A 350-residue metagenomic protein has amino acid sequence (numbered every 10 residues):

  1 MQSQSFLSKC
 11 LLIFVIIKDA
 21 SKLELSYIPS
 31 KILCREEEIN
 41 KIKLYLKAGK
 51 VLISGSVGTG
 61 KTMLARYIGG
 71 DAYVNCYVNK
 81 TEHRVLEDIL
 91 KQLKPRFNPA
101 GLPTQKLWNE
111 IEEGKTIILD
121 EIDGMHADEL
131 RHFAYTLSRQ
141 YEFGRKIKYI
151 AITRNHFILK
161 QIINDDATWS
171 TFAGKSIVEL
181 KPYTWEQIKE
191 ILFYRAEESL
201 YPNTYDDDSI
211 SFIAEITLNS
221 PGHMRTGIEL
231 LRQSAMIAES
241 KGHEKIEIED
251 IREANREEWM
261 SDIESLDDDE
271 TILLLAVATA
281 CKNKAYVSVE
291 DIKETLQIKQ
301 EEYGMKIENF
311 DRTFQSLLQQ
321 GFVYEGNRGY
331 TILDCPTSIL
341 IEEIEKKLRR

Functional and structural regions predicted by a protein language model:
M1-A48, R350: A short, basic N-terminal segment
L7, D19-E24, A65, Y77-I191 (+4 more regions): Mid-core helix/loop region of P-loop NTP-binding domains shared across ATPases and GTPases
L25-S26, E197, I251-I263: Short, Lys/Arg-enriched N-terminal segment that forms or immediately precedes the first helix of a structured domain
I42, I213, I272-V277: Short alpha-helical "packing" element that flanks the helix-turn-helix/winged-helix DNA-binding module
A48-Y67, V78: Walker A/P-loop nucleotide-binding motif
I237-W259: Conserved C-terminal helix/linker of AAA+ ATPases
N255-A276, N283: Short alpha-helical segments that sit at the start of domains
Y286-R350: Terminal-proximal interaction/regulatory segments of ATP-powered molecular machines
